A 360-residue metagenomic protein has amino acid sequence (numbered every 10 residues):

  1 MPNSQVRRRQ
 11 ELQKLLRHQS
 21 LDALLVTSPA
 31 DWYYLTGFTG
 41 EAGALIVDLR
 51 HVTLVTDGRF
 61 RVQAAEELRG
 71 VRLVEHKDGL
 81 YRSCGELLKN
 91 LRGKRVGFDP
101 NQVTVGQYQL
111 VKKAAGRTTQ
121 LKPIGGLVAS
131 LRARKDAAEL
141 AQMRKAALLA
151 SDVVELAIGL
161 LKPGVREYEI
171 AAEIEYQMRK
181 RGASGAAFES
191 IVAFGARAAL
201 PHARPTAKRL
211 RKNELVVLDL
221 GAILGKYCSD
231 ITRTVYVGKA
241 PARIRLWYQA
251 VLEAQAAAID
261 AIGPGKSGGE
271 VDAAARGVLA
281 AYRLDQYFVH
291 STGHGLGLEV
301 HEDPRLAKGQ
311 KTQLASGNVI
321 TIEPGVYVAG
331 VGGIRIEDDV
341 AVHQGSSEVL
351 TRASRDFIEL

Functional and structural regions predicted by a protein language model:
M1-L360: Active-site neighborhoods and metal-handling regions in enzymes and metal-associated proteins
